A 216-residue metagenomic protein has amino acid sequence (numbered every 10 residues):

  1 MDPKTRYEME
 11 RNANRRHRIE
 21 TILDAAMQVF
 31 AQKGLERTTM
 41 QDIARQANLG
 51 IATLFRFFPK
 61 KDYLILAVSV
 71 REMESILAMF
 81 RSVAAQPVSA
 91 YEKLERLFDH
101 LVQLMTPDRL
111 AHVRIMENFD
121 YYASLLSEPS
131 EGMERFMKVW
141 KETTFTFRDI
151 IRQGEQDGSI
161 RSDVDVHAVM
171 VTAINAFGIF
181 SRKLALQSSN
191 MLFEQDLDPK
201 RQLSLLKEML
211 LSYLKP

Functional and structural regions predicted by a protein language model:
M1-H17: N-terminal intrinsically disordered/low-complexity leader segments
M1-T5, Q103, K141-F145, D149-D157 (+1 more regions): C-terminal peripheral helix-coil segments that are non-catalytic and often amphipathic
R15, I65, S69, M73 (+4 more regions): Amphipathic, non-transmembrane alpha-helical scaffold segments
R15-A26, I43, V68-E72, I76 (+1 more regions): Generic hydrophobic, amphipathic alpha-helix propensity
T21, V29-A67: Helix-turn-helix
Q32-E36, P87, D108, D157: Short coil/turn segments at alpha/beta junctions that flank glycine-rich nucleotide-binding fingerprints
A67, R71, R81-A111, V166-A173 (+1 more regions): Hydrophobic alpha-helical connector segments
M105-E131, L184-S189: Amphipathic alpha-helical segments used for helix-helix packing
